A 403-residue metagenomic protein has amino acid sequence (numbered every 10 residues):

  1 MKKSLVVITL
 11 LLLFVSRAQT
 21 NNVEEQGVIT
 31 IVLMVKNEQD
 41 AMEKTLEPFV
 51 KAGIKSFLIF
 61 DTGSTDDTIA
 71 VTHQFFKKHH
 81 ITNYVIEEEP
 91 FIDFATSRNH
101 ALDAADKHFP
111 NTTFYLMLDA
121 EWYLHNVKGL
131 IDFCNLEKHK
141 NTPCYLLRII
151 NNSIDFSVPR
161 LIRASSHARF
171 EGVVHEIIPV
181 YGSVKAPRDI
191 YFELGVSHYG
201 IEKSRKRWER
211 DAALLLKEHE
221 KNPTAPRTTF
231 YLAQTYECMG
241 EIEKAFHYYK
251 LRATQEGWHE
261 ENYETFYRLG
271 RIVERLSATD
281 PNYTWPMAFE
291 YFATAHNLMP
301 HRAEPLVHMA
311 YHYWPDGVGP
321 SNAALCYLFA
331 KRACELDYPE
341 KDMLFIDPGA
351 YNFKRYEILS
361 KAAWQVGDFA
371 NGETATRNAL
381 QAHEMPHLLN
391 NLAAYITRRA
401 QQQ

Functional and structural regions predicted by a protein language model:
V28-T30: Cell-envelope/extracellular polymer assembly enzymes that use nucleotide-activated donors
N37-S56: Short, well-formed alpha-helical segments that are part of the catalytic scaffolds of diverse glycosyltransferases
P48, A52, F60-T72, P90-F91 (+1 more regions): A conserved acidic beta->alpha catalytic loop
H73-A104: Conserved donor nucleotide-binding strand/loop of the catalytic core
T96-D103, F109, Y115-L116, W122-H247 (+2 more regions): Catalytic-site signature of metal-activated, phosphate-bearing donor transferases, centered on the GT-A/GT-A-like
Y231, R268, R275, H308 (+3 more regions): "A position-specific structural signal for the A-helix of alpha-solenoid helical repeats
